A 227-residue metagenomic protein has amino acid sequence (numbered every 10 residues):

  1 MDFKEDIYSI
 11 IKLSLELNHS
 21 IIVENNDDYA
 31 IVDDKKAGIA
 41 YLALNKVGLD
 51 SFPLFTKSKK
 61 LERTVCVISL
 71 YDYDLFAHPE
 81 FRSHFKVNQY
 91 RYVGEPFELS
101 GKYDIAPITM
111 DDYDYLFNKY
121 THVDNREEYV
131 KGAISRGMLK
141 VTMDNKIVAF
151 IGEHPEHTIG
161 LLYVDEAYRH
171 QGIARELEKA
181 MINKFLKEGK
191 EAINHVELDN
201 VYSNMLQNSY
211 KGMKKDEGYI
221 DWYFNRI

Functional and structural regions predicted by a protein language model:
M1-F3, P79-T109: Conserved N-terminal entry element of GNAT/NAT acetyltransferase domains
M1-Y73, F117-N125, Y129-I134: N-terminal charged segments
G48-F55, V164, H170-K184, N204-M205 (+1 more regions): Conserved acetyl-CoA-binding loop-helix of GNAT-fold acetyltransferases
K59-L70, F185-L198: Conserved GNAT acetyl-CoA-binding A-motif
D72-F81, L198-D216: Conserved active-site alpha-helix within GNAT-family acetyltransferase domains
F81-E95, H195, K211-I227: Conserved catalytic-core motifs of GNAT/GCN5-like acyltransferases
I108-F117: Hydrophobic, aromatic-enriched interface-forming segments
R126-E166: A conserved beta-strand-loop-helix scaffold within acyl/acetyltransferase catalytic domains
